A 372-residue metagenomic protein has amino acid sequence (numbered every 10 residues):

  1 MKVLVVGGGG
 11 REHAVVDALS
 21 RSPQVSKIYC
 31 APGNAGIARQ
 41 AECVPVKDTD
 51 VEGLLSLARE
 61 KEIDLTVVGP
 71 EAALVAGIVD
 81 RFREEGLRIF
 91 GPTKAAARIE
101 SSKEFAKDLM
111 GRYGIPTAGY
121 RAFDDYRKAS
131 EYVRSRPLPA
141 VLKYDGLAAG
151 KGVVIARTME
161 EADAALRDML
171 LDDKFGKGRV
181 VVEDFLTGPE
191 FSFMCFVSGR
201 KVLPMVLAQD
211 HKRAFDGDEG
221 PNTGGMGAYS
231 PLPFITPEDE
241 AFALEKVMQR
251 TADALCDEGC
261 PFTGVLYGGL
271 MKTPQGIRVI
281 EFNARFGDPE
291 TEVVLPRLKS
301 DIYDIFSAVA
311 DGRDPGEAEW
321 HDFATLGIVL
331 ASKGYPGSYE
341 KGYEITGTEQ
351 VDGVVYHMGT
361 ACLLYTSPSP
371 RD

Functional and structural regions predicted by a protein language model:
M1-K94: ATP-binding N-terminal substructure of ATP-dependent carboxylate-amine bond-forming enzymes
L4-V5, E100-V180, T187, Q209 (+1 more regions): Active-site nucleotide/adenylate-binding loops and adjacent lid/helix of ATP-dependent enzymes
V5, C30-A31, V67-V68, I89-P92 (+6 more regions): General beta-strand structural signal in soluble alpha/beta enzymes
A38-Q40, L55, R98-E104, F215-G217: Short, charged, surface-exposed secondary-structure boundary motifs
T66, Y365-D372: Conserved small/polar residues in nucleotide/adenosyl-binding loops
A156-P289: Internal nucleotide-binding/catalytic subdomain
L244-L266, N283-E344, E349, M358-A361: Active-site "cap" helix and flanking loop/linker of ATP-utilizing ligase/carboxylase catalytic domains
